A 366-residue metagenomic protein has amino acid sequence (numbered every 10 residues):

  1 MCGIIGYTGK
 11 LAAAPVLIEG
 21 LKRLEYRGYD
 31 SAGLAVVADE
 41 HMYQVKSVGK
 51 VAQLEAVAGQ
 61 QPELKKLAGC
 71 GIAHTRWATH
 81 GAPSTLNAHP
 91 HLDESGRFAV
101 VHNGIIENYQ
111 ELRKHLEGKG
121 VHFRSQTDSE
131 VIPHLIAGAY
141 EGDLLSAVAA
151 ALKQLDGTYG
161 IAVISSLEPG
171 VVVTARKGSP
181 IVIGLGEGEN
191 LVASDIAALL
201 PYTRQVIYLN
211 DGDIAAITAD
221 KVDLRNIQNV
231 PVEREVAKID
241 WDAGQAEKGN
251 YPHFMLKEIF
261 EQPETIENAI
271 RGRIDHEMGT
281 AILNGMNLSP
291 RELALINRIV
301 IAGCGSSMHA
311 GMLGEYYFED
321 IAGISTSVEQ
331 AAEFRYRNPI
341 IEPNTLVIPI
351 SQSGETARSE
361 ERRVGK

Functional and structural regions predicted by a protein language model:
M1-K248, P252, E261, E267-V300 (+1 more regions): Conserved short alpha-helical segments that host acidic/polar catalytic motifs at enzyme active sites
H253, K257, S307: Internal active-site segments that recognize and position negatively charged phosphoryl groups and nucleotide moieties
A294-K366: Glycine-rich phosphate-binding loops that contact phosphosugars or nucleotide phosphates
